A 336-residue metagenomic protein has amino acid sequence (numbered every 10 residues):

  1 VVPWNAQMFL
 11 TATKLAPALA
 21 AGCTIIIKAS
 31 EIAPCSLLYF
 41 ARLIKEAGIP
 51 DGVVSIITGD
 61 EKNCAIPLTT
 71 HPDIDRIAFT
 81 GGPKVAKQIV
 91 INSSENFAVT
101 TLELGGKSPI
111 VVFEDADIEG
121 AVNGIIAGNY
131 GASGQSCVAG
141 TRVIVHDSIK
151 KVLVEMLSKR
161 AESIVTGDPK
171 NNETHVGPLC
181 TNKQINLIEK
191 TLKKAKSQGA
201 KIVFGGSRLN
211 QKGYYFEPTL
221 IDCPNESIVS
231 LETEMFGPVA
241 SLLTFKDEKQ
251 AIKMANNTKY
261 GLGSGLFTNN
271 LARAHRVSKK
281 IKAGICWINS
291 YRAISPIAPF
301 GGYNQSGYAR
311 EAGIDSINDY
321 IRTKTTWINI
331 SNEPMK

Functional and structural regions predicted by a protein language model:
V1-G120, F245: Rossmann-like NAD(P) dinucleotide-binding subdomain of oxidoreductase/dehydrogenase enzymes
L19, I26, S55, A78 (+6 more regions): Structural detector of well-ordered beta-strand residues that form the stable sheet scaffold of enzyme domains
G22, V54, I77, G106 (+6 more regions): Residue-level signal for inorganic ion chemistry
T24, I32, E61, P83-K84 (+11 more regions): Gly/Ser/Thr-rich beta-alpha loop segments that engage phosphate groups in nucleotides
L38, R42-E46, I66, T70 (+7 more regions): Replace "anionic and nucleotidyl ligands
D51, L104-G106, C137-V138, N172-E173 (+2 more regions): Short glycine-enriched loop/turn motifs at secondary-structure junctions
I74, V111, V165, Q198 (+2 more regions): Conserved C-terminal structural/oligomerization subdomain of aldehyde/semialdehyde dehydrogenase
K84-N225, I288, M335-K336: ALDH superfamily catalytic-core signature
